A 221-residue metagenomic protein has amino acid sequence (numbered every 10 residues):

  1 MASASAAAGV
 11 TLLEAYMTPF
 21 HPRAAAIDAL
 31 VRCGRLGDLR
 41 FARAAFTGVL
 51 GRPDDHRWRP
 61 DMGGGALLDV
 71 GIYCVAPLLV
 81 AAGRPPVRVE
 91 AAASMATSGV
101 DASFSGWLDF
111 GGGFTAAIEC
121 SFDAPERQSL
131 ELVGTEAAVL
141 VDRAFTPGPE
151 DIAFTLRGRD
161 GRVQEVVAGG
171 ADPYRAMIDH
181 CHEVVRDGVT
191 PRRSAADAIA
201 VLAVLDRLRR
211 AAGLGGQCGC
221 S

Functional and structural regions predicted by a protein language model:
M1, I27, L208: Aromatic/hydrophobic pocket-lining residues that form π-stacking "cages" and hydrophobic walls in ligand
M1-T11: Rossmann-fold NAD(P)-binding glycine/threonine-rich loop
T18-A92, T97, G215: Predominantly a Rossmann-like dinucleotide-binding segment in NAD(P)-dependent oxidoreductases
H21-A24, C74-V75, P149-D151, Y174-D179 (+1 more regions): A general structural signal for well-ordered alpha-helical segments in protein cores
A76-G148, A168, M177-V189: Contiguous beta-strand/loop segments that form the cofactor/metal-binding neighborhood of enzyme cores
G111, V166, H182-S221: C-terminal helix-rich "cap/oligomerization" subdomain common to oxidoreductases
L130, G148-R159: Short polybasic amphipathic segments
